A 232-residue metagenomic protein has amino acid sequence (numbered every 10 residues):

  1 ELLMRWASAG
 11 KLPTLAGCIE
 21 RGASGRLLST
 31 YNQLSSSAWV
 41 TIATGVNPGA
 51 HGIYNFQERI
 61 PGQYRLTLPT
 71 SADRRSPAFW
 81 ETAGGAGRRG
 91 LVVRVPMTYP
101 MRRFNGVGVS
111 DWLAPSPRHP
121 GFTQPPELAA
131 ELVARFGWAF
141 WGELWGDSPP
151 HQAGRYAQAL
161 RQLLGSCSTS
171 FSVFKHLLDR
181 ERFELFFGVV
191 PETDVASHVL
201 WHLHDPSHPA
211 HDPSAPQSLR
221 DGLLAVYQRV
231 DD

Functional and structural regions predicted by a protein language model:
E1, E20-R26, L34-A38, F56-L68: Glycine-/proline-rich flexible loop or hinge segments
E1-A23, P96: Active-site-proximal N-terminal segment of extracellular/periplasmic enzymes that hydrolyze or transfer
T14, A225-D232: Metal-dependent active-site segment of extracytoplasmic phospho-/sulfohydrolases and closely related
S24-T30, V93-R94: Conserved S-adenosyl-L-methionine
S37-P48: Glycine-rich loop at the start of a catalytic domain that most often binds anionic cofactors/ligands
V46-S214: His/Asp/Glu-rich, glycine-adjacent segments that coordinate divalent cations and/or stabilize oxyanion chemistry on
P216-V226: A short acidic, glycine-rich active-site loop that binds or catalyzes chemistry on phosphate/adenosine moieties
